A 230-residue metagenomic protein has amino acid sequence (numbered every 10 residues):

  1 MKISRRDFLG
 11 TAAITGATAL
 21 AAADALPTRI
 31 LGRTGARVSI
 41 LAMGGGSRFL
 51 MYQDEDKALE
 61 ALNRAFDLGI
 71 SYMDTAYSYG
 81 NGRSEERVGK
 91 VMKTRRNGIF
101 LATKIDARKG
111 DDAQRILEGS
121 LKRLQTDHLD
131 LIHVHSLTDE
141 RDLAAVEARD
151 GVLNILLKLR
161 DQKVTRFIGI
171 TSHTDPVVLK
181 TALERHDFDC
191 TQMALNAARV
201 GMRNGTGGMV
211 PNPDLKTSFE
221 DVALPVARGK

Functional and structural regions predicted by a protein language model:
M1-T15: N-terminal secretory signal peptides and thylakoid transit peptides that target proteins across membranes
A22-A42: N-terminal amphipathic alpha-helix/helix-capping segment at the start of soluble metabolic enzymes
L31, M43, M73, V88 (+3 more regions): Conserved, mostly hydrophobic/aromatic
G32-G35, G89-R96, L121-T126, L183-H186: Acidic (Asp/Glu)-rich catalytic clusters
Q53-A65, D111-R123, T174-K180: Short, acidic/polar
D74-V91: Glycine-rich, proline-tolerant flexible connector loops at the mouths of alpha/beta enzymes
L124-D142: Active-site groove signature of glycoside hydrolases
L137-K230: Beta/alpha (TIM)-barrel catalytic core signal, keyed to glycine-rich beta->alpha loops juxtaposed to Asp/Glu that bind
